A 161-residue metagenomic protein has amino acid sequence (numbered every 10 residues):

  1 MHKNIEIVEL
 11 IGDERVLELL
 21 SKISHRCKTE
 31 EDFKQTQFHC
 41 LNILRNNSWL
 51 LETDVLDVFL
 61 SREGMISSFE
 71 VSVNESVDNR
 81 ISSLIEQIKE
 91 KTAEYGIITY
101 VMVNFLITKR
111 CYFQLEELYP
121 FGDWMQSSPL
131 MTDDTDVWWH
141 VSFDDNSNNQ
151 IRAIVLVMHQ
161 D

Functional and structural regions predicted by a protein language model:
M1-D161: Tubulin/FtsZ superfamily GTPase core signature
